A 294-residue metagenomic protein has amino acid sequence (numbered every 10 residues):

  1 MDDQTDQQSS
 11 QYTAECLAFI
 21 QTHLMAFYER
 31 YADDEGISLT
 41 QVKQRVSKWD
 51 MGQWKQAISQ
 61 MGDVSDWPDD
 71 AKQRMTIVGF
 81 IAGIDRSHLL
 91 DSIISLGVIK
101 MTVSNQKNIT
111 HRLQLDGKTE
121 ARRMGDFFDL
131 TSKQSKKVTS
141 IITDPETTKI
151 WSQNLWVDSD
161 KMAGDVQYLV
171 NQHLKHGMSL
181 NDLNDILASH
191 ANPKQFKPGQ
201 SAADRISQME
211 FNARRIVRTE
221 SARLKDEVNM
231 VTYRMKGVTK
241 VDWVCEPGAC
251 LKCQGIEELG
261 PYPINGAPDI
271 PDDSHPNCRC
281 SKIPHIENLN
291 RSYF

Functional and structural regions predicted by a protein language model:
M1-G199, L289-F294: N-terminal leader/targeting and assembly helices and adjacent pre-domain segments
S201-F294: Acidic, glycine-rich two-metal-ion catalytic cores of nucleic acid-processing enzymes
